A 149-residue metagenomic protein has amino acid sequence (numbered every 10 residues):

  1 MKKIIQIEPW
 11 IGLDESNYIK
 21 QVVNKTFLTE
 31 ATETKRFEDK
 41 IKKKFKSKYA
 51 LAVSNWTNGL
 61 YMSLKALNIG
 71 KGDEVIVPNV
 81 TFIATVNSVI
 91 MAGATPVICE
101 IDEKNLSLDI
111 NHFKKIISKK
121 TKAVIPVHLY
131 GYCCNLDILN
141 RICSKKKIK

Functional and structural regions predicted by a protein language model:
M1-L28, T32: N-terminal "arm"/small-domain region of PLP-dependent enzymes with the aminotransferase-like
I5-E8, S54, I125-V127: Short beta-strand segments
D14, R36, N58, I83-A84 (+1 more regions): Short alpha-helical
N17-N24, T32-K46, N111-K119, D137-K147: Replace "anionic and nucleotidyl ligands
F27-E74, S88-M91, V97-E100: Phosphate-binding glycine-rich loop
K65, I69-K149: PLP-dependent aminotransferase-like
